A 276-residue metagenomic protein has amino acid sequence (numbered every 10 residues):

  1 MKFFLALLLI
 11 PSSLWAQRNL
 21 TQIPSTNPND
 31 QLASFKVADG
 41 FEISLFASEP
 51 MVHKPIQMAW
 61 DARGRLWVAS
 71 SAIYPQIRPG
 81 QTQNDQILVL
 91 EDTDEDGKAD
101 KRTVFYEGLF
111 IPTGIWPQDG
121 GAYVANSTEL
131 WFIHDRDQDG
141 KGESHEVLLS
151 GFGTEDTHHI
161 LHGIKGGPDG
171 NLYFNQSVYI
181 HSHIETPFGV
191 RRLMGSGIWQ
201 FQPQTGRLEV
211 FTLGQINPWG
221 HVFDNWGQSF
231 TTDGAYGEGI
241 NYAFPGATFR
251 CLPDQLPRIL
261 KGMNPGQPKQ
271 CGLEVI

Functional and structural regions predicted by a protein language model:
F3-S12: Sec-dependent N-terminal signal peptides
Q17-I276: Beta-propeller blade termini and top-face loops
